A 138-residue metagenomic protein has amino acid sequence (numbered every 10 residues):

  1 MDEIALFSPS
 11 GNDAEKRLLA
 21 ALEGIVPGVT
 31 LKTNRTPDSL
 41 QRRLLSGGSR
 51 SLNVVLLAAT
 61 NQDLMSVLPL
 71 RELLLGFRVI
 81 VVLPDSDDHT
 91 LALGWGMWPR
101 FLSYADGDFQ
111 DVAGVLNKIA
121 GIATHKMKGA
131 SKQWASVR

Functional and structural regions predicted by a protein language model:
M1-P37: Short, charged N-terminal beta->alpha structural module
L6-D13, N34-P37, V54-N61, V82-D85 (+1 more regions): Structural motif
E15, P37-L73: Conserved phosphotransfer microenvironments
G76-D88: A short, hydrophobic beta-strand element within the central beta-sheet of small alpha/beta folds
S86-F101: Alpha4 helix (beta4-alpha4-beta5 surface) of REC/receiver domains from two-component response regulators
R100-S103, F109: Conserved phosphoryl-transfer motifs of two-component systems
G107-V115: C-terminal output helix
T124-R138: CheY-like receiver
